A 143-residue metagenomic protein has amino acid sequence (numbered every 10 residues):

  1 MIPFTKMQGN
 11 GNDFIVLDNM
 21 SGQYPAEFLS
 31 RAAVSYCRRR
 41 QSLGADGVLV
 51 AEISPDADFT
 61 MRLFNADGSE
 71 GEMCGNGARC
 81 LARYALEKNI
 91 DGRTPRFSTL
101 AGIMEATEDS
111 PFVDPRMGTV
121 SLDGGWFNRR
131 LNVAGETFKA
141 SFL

Functional and structural regions predicted by a protein language model:
M1-S110: A glycine-rich beta-to-alpha transition motif near the start of alpha/beta enzyme domains, typified by
S98-L143: ATP-dependent small-molecule kinase catalytic core of the GHMP/sugar-kinase superfamily and closely related
